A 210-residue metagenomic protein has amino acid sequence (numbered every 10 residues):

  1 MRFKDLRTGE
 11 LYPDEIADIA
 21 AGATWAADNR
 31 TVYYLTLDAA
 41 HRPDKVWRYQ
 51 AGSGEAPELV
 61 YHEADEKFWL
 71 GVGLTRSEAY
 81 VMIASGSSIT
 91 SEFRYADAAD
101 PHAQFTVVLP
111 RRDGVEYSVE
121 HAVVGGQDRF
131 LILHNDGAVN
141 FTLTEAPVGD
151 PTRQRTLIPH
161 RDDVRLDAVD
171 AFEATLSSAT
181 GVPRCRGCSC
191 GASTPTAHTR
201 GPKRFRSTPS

Functional and structural regions predicted by a protein language model:
R2-S210: Peripheral, non-catalytic segments that deliver or gate enzyme domains
